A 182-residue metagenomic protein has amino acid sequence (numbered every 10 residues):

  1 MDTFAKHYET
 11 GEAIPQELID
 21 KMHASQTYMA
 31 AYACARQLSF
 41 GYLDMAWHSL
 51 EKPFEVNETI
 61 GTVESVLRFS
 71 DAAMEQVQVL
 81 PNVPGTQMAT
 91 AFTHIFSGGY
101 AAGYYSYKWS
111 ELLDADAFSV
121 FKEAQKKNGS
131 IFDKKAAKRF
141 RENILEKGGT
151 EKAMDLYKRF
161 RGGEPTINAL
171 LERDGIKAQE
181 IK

Functional and structural regions predicted by a protein language model:
M1-K182: Cation-handling catalytic/transport regions enriched in His/Asp/Glu
